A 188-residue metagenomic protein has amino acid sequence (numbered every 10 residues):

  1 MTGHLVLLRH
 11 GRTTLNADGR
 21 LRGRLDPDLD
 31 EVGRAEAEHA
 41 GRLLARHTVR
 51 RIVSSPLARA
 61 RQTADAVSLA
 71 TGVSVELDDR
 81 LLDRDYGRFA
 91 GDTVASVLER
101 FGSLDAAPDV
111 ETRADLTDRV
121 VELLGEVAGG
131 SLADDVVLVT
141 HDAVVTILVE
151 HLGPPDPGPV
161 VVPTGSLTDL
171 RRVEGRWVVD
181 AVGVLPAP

Functional and structural regions predicted by a protein language model:
L5, L132-D142: Generic beta-sheet signal
L5-V6, R12-R61, D109-V121: Loop-to-helix element that buttresses phosphate recognition and phosphoryl-transfer chemistry
T13, V144-V145: Short active-site segment of divalent metal-dependent hydrolases/proteases that encodes the spacing between
E38-R100: Phosphate-coordination/substrate-recognition cap region in phosphate-metabolizing enzymes
A45-T48, V127-D134: Glycine-rich phosphate-binding loop signature in dinucleotide/nucleotide-binding domains
S55-L57, R80, V139-A143, V182: Short, well-ordered beta-to-alpha junction loops that form the rim of enzyme active sites and present histidine/acidic
V94-A107, R176-P188: A polyampholytic, Gly/Pro-enriched intrinsically disordered region
P155-V178: Domain-level recognition of soluble alpha/beta enzyme cores, biased toward histidine phosphatases/phosphomutases
